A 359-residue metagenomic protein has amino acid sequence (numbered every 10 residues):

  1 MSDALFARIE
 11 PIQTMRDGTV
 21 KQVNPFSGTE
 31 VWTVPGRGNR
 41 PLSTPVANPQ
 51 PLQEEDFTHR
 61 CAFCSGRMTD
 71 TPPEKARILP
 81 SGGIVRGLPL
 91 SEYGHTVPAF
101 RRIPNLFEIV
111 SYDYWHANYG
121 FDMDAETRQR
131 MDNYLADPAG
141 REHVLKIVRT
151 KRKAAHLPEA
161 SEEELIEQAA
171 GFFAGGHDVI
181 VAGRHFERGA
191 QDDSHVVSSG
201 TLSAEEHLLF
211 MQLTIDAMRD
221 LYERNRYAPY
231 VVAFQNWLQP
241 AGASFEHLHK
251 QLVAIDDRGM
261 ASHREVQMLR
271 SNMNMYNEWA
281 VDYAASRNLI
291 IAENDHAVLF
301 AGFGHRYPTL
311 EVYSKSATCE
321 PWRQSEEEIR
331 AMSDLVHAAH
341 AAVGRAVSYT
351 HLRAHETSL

Functional and structural regions predicted by a protein language model:
M1-R219: ATP/Mg2+-dependent ligation/transfer catalytic cores
R37, G183-H185, Q235-Q239, L252-D256 (+1 more regions): Short, flexible loop/turn elements at secondary-structure junctions
P41-L42, T71, G189-A190, P240-S244 (+1 more regions): Short catalytic/ligand-binding loop motif for oxyanion handling, primarily in non-cytosolic enzymes, centered on
G200-N225, P321-S348: Long, well-ordered alpha-helical scaffolding segments within enzyme catalytic domains, especially pronounced
L209, M218-A243: Active-site pocket-lining segments that scaffold enzyme catalytic pockets across diverse folds
S244-S314: Aromatic/basic-lined ligand-recognition segments that form π-stacking hydrophobic pockets flanked by Lys/Arg to engage
T350-T357: Conserved small/polar residues in nucleotide/adenosyl-binding loops
